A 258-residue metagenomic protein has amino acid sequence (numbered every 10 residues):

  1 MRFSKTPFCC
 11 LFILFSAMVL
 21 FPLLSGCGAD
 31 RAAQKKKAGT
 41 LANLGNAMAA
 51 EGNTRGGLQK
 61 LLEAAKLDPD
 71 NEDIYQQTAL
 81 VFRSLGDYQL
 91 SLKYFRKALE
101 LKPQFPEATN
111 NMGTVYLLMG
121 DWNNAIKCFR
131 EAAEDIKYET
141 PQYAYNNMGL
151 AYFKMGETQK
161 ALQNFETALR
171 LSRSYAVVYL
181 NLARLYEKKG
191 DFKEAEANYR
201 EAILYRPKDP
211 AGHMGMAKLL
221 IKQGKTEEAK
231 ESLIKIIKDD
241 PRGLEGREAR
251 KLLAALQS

Functional and structural regions predicted by a protein language model:
A33, L67, L101, D135-K137 (+3 more regions): Structural marker of alpha-solenoid helical repeat scaffolds
K35, M214-S258: Terminal, low-structured helical/coil segments at or just beyond the last alpha-helical repeat
K37, N71, F105, E139-P141 (+3 more regions): Residue-level recognition of tetratricopeptide repeat
N43, Q77-L80, N111, N147 (+3 more regions): Canonical tetratricopeptide repeat
A50-E51, S84-L85, L118-M119, D135 (+4 more regions): Register position in tetratricopeptide repeats
